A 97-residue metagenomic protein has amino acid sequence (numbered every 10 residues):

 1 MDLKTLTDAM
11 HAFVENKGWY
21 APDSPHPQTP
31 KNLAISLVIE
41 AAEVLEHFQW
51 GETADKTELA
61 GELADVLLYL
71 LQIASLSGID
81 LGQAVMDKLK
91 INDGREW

Functional and structural regions predicted by a protein language model:
M1-L63, L67-W97: Flexible "arm" and connector segments at domain edges
